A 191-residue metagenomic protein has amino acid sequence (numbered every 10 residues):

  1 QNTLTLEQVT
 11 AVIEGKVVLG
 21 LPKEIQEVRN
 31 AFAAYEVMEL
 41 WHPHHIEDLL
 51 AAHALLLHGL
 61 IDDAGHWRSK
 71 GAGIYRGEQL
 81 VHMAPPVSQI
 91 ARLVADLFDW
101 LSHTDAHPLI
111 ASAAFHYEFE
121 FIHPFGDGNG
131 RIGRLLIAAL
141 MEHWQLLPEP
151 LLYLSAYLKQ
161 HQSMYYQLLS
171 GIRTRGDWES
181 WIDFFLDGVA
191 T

Functional and structural regions predicted by a protein language model:
Q1-T191: FIC/Doc superfamily catalytic core
